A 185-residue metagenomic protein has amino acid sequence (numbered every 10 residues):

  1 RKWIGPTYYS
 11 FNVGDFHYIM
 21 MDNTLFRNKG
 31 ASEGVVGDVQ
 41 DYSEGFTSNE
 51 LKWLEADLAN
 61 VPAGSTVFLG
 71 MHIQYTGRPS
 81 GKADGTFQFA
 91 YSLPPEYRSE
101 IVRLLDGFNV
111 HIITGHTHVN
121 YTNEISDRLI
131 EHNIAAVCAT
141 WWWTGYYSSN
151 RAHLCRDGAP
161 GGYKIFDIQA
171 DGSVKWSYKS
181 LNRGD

Functional and structural regions predicted by a protein language model:
R1-A63, Q88-H111, T122-D157, G161-I165: Extended active-site neighborhood of metal-dependent phosphoesterases/phosphodiesterases
N23, G70-Q74, H116-T117, K179-L181: Short, well-ordered beta-to-alpha junction loops that form the rim of enzyme active sites and present histidine/acidic
E50-W53, V67, G184-D185: Short, intrinsically disordered, charge-balanced linker/junction segments flanking boundaries in proteins
L58-G81, G85: Short acidic, glycine-rich surface-loop motifs adjacent to enzyme active sites
Y75-T76, V119, C138, R183: Short, catalytically relevant binding-site loops at active-site mouths
A170-D185: Surface beta-strand/loop "capping" patches
